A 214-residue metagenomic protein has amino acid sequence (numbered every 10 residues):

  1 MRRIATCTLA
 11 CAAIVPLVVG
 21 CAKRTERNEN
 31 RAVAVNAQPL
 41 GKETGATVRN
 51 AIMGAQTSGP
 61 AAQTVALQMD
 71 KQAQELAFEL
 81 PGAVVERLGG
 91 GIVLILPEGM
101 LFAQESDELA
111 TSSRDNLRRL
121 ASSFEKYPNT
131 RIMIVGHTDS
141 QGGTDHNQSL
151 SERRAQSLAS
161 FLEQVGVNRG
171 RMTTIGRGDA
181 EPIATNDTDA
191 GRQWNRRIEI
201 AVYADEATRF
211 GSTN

Functional and structural regions predicted by a protein language model:
M1-T8: Bacterial N-terminal signal peptides that target proteins for export
T8-P16: Bacterial N-terminal signal peptides
V18-G20: C-terminal motif of bacterial Sec signal peptides marking the signal peptidase cleavage site
T25-E75: Short, low-complexity, glycine-enriched hydrophobic/amphipathic alpha-helices that associate with lipid bilayers
Q56, P60, K71, E75 (+4 more regions): Extracytoplasmic/secreted proteins, especially bacterial periplasmic and envelope-associated proteins
A73-L80, V84, F102-V135, E163-Q164 (+3 more regions): Periplasmic peptidoglycan-binding/anchoring modules of Gram-negative envelope and division proteins
A83-I95: Short edge beta-strands and adjacent turn/loop segments
V135-G211: Periplasmic OmpA-like peptidoglycan-binding domain that tethers envelope proteins to the cell wall
